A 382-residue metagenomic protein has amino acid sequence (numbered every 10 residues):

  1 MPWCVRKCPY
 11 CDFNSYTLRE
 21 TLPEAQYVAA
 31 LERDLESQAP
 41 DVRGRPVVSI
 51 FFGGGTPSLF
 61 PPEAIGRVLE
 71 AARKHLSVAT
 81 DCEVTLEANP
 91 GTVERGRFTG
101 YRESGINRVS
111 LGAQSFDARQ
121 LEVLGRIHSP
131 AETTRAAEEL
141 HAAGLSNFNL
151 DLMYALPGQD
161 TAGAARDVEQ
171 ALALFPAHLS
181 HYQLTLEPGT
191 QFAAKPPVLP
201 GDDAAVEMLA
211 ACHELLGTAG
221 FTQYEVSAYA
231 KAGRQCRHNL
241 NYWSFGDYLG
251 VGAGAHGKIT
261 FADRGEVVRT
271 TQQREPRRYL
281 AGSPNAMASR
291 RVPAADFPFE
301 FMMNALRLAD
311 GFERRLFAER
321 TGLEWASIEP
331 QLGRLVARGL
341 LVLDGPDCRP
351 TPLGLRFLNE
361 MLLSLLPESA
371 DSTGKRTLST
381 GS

Functional and structural regions predicted by a protein language model:
P2-S15: Local cysteine-cluster metal-coordination motifs and their immediate loop/turn environment, predominantly Fe-S cluster
W3-R6, H181-L184, R277, R334-L335: Short, compositionally biased low-complexity segments
N14-D41, R45-L323, G374-S382: C-terminal scaffold of the Radical SAM
G322-V336: Short amphipathic alpha-helical interaction segments
A337-P346: A short, conserved structural fragment
D347-T351: Minor-groove-contacting beta-hairpin "wing" of winged helix-turn-helix DNA-binding domains
L353-S382: Short, amphipathic alpha-helical interaction segments positioned at domain boundaries
